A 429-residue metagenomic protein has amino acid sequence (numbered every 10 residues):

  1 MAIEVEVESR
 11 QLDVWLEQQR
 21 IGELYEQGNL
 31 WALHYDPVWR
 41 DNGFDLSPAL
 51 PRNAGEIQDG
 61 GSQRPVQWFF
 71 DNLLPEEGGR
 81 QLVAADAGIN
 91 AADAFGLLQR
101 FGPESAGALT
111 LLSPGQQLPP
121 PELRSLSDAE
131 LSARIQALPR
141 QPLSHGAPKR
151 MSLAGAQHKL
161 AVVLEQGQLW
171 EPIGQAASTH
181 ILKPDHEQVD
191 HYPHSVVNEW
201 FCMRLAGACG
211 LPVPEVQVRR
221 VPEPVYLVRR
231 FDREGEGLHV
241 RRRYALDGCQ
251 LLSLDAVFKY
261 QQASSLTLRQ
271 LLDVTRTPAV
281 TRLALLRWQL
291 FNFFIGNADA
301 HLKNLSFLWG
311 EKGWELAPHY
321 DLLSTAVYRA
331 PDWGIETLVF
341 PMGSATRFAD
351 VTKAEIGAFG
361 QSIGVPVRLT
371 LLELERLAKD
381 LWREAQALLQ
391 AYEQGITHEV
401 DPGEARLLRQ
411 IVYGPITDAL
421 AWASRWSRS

Functional and structural regions predicted by a protein language model:
M1-S429: Phosphate/dinucleotide-binding and metal-coordinating scaffold of catalytic cores in nucleotide-dependent enzymes
